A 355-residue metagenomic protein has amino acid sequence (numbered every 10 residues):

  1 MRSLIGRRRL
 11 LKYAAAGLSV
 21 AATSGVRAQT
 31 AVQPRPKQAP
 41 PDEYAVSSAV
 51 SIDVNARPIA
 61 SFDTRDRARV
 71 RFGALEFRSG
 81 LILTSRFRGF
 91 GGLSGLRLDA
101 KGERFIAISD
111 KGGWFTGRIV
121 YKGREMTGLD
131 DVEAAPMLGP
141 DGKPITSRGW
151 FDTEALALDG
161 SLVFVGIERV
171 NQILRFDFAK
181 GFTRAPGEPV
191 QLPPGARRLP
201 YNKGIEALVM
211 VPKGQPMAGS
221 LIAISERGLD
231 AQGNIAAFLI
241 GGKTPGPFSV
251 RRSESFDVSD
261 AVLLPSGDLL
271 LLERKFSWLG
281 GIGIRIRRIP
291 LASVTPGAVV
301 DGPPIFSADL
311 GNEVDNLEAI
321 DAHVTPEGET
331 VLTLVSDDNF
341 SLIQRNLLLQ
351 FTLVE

Functional and structural regions predicted by a protein language model:
R2-G6, Y13-G17, G25-E355: Sequence/structural signature of beta-propeller domains
